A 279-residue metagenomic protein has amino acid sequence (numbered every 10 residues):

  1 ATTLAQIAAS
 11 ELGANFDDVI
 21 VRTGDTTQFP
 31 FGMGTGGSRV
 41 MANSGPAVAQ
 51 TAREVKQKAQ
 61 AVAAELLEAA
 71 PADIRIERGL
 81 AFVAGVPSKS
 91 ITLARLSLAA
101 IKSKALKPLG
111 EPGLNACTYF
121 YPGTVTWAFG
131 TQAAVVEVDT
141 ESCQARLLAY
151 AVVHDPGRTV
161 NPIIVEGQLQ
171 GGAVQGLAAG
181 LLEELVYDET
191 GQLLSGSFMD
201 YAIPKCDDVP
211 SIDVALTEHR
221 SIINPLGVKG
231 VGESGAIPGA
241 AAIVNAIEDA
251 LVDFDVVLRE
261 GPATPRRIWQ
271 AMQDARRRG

Functional and structural regions predicted by a protein language model:
A1-G279: Cofactor-binding beta-sheet edge motifs in enzyme active sites
